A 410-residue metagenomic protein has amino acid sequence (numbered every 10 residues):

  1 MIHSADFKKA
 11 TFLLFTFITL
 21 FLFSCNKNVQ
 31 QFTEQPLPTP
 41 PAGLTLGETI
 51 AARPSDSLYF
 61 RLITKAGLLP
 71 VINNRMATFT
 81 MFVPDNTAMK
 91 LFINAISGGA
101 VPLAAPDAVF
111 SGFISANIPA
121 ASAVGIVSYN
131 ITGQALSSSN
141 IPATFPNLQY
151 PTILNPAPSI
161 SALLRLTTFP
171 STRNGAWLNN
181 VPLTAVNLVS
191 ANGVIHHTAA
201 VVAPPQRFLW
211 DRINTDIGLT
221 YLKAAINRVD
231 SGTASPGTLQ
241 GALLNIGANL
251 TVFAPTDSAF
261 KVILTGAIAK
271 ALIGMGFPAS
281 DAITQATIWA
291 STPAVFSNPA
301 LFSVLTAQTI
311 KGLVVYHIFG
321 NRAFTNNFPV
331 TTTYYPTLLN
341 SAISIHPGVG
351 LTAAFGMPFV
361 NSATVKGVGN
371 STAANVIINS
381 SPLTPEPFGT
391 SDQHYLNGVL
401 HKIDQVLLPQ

Functional and structural regions predicted by a protein language model:
M1-K9, F17-R53, L400: Bacterial Sec-dependent N-terminal signal peptides
P36-T45, T87-A88, A105-A108, A203-F208 (+1 more regions): Acidic/histidine-rich, surface-exposed loop or edge segments in extracytoplasmic proteins
T45-F82: Post-signal-peptide N-terminal segment of Sec-exported extracytoplasmic proteins
T78, N140, I226, N249 (+3 more regions): Extended non-catalytic domains of envelope/secretory-pathway proteins
F82-F92, V186-P204, F253-A259, T390-P409: FKBP-type peptidyl-prolyl cis-trans isomerase
V101-V181, F277-P387: Aromatic/histidine-rich interaction motifs
V194, A199-V252, K261-V304: Acidic, serine/threonine- and glycine-rich low-complexity intrinsically disordered segments that serve as flexible
